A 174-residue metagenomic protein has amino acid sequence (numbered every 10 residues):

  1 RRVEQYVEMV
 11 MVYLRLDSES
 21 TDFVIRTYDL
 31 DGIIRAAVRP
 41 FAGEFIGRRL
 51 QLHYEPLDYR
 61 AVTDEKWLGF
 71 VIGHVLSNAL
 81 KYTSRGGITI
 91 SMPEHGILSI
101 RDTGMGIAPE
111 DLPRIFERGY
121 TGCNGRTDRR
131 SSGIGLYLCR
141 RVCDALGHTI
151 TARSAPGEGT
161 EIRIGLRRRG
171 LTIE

Functional and structural regions predicted by a protein language model:
S18-F23, P56, R60-T63: Conserved micro-motifs of the catalytic ATP-binding
A79-L80: Short helix-loop "hinge" at the ATP-lid/N-box region of the Bergerat-fold HATPase_c
G87-I97: Short beta-strand/loop element within the Bergerat-fold HATPase_c
D102: Acidic ATP/Mg2+-coordinating residue in the GHKL
I107-Y120: Short conserved segment of the HATPase_c
Y120-R130: Glycine-rich ATP-lid/hinge loop adjacent to the conserved G-boxes
